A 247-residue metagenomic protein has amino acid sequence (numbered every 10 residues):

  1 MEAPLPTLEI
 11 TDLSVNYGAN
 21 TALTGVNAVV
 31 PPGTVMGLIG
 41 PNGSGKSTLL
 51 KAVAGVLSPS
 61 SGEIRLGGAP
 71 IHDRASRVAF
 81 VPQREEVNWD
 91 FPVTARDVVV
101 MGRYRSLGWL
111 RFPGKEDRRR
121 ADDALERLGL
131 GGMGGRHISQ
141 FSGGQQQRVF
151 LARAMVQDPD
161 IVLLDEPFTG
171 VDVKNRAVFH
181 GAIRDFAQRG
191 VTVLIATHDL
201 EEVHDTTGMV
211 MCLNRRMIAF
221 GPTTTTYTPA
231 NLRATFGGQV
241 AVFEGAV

Functional and structural regions predicted by a protein language model:
A54: Helix-to-loop junction immediately C-terminal to a conserved catalytic motif
G62-R74: Conserved ABC transporter NBD signature motif
V100, K115-M133: Conserved ABC ATPase "signature" region
H137-F141, Q145: Conserved ABC ATPase signature
V162-D165: Catalytic Walker B motif of ABC-type/P-loop ATPase nucleotide-binding domains
T197-H198: H-loop/switch region of ABC-family ATPase nucleotide-binding domains
G208-T223: H-loop (His-switch) and adjacent beta-strand-loop-beta switch element of ABC-type ATPase nucleotide-binding domains
